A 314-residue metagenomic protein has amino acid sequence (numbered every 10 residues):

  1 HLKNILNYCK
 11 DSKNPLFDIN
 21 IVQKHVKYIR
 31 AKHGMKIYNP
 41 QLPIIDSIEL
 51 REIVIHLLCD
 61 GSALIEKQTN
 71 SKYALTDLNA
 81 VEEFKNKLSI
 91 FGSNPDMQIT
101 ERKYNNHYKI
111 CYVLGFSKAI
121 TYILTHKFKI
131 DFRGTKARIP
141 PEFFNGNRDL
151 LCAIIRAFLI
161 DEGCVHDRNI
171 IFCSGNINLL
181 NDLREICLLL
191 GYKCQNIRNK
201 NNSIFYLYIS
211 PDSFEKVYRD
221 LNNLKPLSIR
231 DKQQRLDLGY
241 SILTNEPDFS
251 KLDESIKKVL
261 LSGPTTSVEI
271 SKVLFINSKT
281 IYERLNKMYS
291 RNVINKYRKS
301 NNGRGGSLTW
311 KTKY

Functional and structural regions predicted by a protein language model:
H1-Y314: Internal intein/HINT superfamily modules and their associated LAGLIDADG
